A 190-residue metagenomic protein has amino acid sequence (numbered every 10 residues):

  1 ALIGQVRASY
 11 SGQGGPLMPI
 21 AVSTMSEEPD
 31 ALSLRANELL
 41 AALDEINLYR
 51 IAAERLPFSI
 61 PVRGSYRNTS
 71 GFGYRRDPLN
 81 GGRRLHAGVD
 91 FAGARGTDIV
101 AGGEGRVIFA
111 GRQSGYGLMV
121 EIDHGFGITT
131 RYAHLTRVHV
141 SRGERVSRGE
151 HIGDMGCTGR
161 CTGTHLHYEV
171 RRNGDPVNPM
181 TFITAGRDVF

Functional and structural regions predicted by a protein language model:
A1-R67, G71: Non-catalytic extracellular/periplasmic "stalk" and linker regions immediately N-terminal to catalytic or recognition
I46, A52-F190: Catalytic cores of peptidoglycan-degrading enzymes
